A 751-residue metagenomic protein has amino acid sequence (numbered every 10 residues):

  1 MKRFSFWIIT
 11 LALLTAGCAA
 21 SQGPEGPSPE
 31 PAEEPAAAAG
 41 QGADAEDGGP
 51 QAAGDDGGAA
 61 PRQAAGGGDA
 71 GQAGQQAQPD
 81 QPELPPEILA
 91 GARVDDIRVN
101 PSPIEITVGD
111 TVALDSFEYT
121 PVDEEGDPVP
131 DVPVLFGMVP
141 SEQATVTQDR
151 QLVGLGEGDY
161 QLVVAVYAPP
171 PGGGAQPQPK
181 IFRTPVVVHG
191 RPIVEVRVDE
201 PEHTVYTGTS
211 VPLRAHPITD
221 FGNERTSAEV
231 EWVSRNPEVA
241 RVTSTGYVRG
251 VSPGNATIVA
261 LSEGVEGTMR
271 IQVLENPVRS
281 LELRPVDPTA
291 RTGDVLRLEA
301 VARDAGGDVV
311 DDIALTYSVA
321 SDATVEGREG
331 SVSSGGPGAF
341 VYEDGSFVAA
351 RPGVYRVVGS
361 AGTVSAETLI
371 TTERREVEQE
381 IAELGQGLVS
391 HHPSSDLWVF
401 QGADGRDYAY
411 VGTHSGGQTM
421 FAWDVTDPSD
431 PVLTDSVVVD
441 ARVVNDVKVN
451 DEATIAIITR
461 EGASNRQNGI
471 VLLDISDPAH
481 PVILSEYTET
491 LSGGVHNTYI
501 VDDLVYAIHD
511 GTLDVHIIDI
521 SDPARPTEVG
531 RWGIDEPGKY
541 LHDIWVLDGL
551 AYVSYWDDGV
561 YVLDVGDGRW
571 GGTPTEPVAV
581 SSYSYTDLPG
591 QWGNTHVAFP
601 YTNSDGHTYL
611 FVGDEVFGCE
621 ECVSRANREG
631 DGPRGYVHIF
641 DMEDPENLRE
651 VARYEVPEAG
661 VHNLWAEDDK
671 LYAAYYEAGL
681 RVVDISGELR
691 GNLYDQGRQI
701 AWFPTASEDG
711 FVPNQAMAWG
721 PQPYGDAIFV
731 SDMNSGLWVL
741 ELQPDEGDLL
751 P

Functional and structural regions predicted by a protein language model:
M1-I8: Bacterial N-terminal signal peptides that target proteins for export
I9-L13: Hydrophobic helical h-region of N-terminal Sec-dependent signal peptides in bacterial secretory/periplasmic proteins
A16-G17: C-terminal motif of bacterial Sec signal peptides marking the signal peptidase cleavage site
S21-E34, R62, A73-Q379: Extracytoplasmic soluble-region selector
Q22-Q41, A45-Q51, D55-G57: Short, low-complexity, disordered segments immediately C-terminal to signal peptides in bacterial exported proteins
A37-A38, A43, A52-A53, A64-A65 (+3 more regions): Intrinsically disordered, low-complexity segments enriched in small/polar and acidic residues
D56-A59, G66-A70: Intrinsically disordered, low-complexity regions enriched in glycine and serine
P352-P751: Feature marking well-ordered beta-strand scaffolds used for ligand recognition
